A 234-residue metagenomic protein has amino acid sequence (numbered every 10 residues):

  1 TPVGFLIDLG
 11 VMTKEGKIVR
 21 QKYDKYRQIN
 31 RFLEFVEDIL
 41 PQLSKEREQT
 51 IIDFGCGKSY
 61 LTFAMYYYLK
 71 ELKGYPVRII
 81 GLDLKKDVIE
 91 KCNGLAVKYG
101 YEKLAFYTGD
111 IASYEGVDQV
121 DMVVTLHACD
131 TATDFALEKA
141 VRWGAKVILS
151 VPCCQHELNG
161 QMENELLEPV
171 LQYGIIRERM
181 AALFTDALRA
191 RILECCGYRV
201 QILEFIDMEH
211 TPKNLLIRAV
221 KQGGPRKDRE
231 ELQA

Functional and structural regions predicted by a protein language model:
T1-Q49: Conserved Class I S-adenosyl-L-methionine-dependent methyltransferase catalytic core
E15, L84-A234: Class I S-adenosyl-L-methionine
D24-R31, G57-L61, L84-V88: Phosphate/oxyanion-binding active-site loops and adjacent basic polyanion-contact surfaces
V36, L40-S44, L69-K73, E115: Structural motif corresponding to the C-terminal cap of alpha-helices
R47-G57: Conserved class I S-adenosyl-L-methionine
E48, P76, V120: Phosphate-coordination loops involved in phosphoryl transfer and adenosine-cofactor binding
K58-G74: Conserved SAM-binding loop of SAM-dependent methyltransferases across substrates and taxa, primarily the Class I
R78-D83: Conserved SAM-binding motif I beta-strand of class I
